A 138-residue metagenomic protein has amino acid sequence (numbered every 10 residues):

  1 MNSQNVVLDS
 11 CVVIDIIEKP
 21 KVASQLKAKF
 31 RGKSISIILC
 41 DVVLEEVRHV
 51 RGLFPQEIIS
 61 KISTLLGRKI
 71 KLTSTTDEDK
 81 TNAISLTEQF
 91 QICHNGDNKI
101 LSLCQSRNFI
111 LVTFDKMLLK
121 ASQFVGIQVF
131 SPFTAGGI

Functional and structural regions predicted by a protein language model:
N2-S3, Q89, Q105-V112, K116-I138: Acidic, PIN/NYN-like endoribonuclease modules and their adjacent C-terminal/linker elements
L8, P20, S24-F54, G67 (+1 more regions): PIN/NYN-family metal-dependent endoribonuclease catalytic core
L8, S74, N95, V112-T113: Short beta-strand scaffold positions
V12-V13, V43, D79, K99-I100 (+1 more regions): Alpha-helix capping/helix-boundary segments
V13-I17, T87-Q91: Short, flexible loop segments at the rims of nucleotide/cofactor-binding pockets, characterized by
A23-A28, I59-S63, I100-L101, L119: Short amphipathic alpha-helical segments and helix-helix/interface helices
F54-I58, Q91, V129-S131: Short, hinge-like loop/turn segments at secondary-structure boundaries
T64-F90: Acidic catalytic patch
